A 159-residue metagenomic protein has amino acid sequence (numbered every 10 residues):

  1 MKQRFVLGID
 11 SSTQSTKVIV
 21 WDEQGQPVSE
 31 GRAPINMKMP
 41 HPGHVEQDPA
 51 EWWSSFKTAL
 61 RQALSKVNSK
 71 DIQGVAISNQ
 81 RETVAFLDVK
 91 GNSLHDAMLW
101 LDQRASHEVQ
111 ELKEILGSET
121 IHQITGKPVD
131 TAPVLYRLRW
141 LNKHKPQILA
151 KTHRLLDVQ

Functional and structural regions predicted by a protein language model:
M1-H95, Q123: N-terminal glycine/serine-rich phosphate-binding loop of ATP-dependent small-molecule kinases, especially carbohydrate
R61-Q159: Glycine-rich phosphate-binding/catalytic subdomain of phosphoryl-transfer and nucleotide/sugar-phosphate-processing
